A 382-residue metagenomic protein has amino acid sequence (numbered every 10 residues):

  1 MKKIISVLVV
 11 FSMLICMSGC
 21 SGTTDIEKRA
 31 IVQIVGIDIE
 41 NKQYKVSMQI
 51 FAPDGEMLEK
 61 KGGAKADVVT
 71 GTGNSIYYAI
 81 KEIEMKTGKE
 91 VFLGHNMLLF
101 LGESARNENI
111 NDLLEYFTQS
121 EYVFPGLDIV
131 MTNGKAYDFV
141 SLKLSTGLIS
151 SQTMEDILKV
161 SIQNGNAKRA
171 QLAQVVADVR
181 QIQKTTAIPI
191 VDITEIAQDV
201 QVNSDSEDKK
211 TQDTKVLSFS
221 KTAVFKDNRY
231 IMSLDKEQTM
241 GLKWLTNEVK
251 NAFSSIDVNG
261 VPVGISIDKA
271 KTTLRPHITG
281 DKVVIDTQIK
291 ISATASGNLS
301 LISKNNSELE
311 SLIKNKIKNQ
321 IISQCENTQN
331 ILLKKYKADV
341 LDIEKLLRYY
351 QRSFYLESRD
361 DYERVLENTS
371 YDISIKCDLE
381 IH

Functional and structural regions predicted by a protein language model:
K3-V9, M13, M17-H382: Membrane-proximal alpha-helical signals and transmembrane carboxylates
